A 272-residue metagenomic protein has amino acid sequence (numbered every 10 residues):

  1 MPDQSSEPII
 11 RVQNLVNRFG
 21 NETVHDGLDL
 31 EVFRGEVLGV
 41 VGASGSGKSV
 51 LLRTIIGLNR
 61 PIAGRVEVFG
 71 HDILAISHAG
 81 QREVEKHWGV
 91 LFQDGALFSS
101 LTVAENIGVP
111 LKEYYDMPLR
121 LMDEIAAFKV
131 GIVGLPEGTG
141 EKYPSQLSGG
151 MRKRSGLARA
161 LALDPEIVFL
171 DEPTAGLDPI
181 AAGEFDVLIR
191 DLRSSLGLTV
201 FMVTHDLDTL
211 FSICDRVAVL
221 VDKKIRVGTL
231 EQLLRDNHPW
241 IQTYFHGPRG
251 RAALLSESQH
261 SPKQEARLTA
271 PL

Functional and structural regions predicted by a protein language model:
V41-A43: The feature captures the beta-strand-to-loop junction immediately N-terminal to the Walker
I56: Helix-to-loop junction immediately C-terminal to a conserved catalytic motif
D72, L119-G138: Conserved ABC ATPase "signature" region
Y143-L147, M151: Conserved ABC ATPase signature
A162-E166: A short, proline-enriched helix->beta-strand linker immediately N-terminal to the Walker B motif in ABC-type P-loop
V168-D171: Catalytic Walker B motif of ABC-type/P-loop ATPase nucleotide-binding domains
